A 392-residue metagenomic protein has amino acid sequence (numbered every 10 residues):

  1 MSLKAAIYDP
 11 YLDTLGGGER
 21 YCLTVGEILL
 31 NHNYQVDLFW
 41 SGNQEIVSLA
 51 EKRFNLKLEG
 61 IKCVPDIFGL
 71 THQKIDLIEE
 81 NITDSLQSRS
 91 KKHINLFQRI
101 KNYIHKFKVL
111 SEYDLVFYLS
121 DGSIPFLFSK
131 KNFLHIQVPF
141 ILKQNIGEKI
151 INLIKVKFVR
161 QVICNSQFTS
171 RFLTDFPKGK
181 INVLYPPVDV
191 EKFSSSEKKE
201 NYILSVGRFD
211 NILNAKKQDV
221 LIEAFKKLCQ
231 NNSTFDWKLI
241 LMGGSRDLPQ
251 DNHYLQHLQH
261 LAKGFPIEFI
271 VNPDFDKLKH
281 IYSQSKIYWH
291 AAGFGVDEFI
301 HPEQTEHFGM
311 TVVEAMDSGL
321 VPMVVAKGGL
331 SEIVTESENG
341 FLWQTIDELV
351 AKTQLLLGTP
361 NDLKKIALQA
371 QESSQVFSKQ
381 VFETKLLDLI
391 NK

Functional and structural regions predicted by a protein language model:
I104-S111, L142-F176: Membrane-proximal helix-turn-helix segments that form the acceptor-binding/catalytic region of lipid-linked
Q144-I146, R171, P187-N201: Acidic anion/phosphate-binding donor-loop and adjacent secondary structure in glycosyltransferase catalytic cores
I163, S196-K216, I222-K227, L239-I240: Conserved donor-binding/catalytic core segment of Leloir-type glycosyltransferases
N252-H280, I287: Nucleotide-activated donor-binding/catalytic signature segment of Leloir-type glycosyltransferases, i.e., the conserved
S283-H307, L320: Acidic donor-binding loop of glycosyltransferase active sites
V312-D317, V321-V324, V334: Short hydrophobic beta-strand element within catalytic cores of glycosyltransferases and related nucleotide-activated
T335-D347, L355-P360: Conserved acidic donor-binding segment of nucleotide-sugar-dependent glycosyltransferases
Q344-E348, N361-N391: A charged, aromatic-enriched C-terminal amphipathic alpha-helix characteristic of glycosyltransferases across folds
